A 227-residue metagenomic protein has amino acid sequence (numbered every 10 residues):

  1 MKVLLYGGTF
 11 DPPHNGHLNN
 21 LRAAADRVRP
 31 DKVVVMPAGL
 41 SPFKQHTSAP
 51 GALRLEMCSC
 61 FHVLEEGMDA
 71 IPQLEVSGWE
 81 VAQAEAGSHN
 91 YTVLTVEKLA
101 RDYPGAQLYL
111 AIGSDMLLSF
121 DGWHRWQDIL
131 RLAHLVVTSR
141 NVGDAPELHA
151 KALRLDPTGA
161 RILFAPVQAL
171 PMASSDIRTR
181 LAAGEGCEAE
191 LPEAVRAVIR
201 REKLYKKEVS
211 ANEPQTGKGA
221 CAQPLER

Functional and structural regions predicted by a protein language model:
M1-R227: Nucleotidyltransferase catalytic core that binds NTPs
